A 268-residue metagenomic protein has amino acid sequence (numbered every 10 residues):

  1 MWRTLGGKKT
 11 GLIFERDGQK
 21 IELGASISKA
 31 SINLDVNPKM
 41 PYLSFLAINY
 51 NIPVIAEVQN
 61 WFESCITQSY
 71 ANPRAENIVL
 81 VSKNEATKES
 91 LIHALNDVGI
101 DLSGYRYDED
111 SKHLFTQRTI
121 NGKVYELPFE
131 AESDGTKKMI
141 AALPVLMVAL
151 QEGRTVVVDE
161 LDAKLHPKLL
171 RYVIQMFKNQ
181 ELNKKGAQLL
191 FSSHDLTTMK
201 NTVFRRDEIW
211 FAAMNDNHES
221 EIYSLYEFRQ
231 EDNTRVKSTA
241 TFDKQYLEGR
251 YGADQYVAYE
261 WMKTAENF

Functional and structural regions predicted by a protein language model:
M1-R106: Electropositive, glycine-dotted interaction segments that contact anionic polymers or phosphate-rich ligands
M1-R16, S111-R118, N217-E227: Short, well-ordered strand-loop elements centered on a beta-strand within folded domains, enriched for acidic residues
S69-A131, F242, R250-Y256, E260-W261 (+1 more regions): Extended helical coiled-coil dimerization/tether regions that scaffold and oligomerize large DNA-maintenance assemblies
L95, R118-N121, Q175-F268: C-terminal lobe/lid and adjacent interdomain/linker elements of RecA-like ASCE P-loop ATPase modules
Y107-M147, T155-K168: Conserved ABC ATPase signature
G153-T155, Q188: Residue-level preference for the first positions of well-ordered beta-strands
K168-Q175: Conserved D-loop/post-Walker B switch-helix segment of ABC ATPase nucleotide-binding domains
